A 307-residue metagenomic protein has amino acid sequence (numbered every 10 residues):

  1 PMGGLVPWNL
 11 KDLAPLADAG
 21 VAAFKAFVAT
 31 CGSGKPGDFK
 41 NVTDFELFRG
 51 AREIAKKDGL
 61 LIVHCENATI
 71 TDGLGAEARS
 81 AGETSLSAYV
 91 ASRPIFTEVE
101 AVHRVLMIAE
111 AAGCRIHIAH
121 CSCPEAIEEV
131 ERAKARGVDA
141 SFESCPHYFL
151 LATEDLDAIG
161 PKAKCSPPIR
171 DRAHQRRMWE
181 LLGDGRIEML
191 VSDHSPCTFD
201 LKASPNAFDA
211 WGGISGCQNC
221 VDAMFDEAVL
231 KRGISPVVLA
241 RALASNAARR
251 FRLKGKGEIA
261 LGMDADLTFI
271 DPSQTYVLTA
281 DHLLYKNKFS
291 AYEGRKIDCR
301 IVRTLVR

Functional and structural regions predicted by a protein language model:
M2, F27, D271: Conserved residues at the C-terminal ends of beta-strands
M2-W8, T30, S245-A247: Acidic, glycine-rich active-site loops and adjacent beta-strand->loop/helix elements that engage anionic groups
W8-L190: Histidine/acidic residue-rich metal-binding segments in metalloenzymes
E46, G216-C220, L284: Short acidic-hydrophobic sequence patches enriched in Asp/Glu that either
C65, H120, S144-P146, V191-H194 (+3 more regions): Active-site proximal loops enriched in glycine and acidic residues that flank catalytic Cys/His/Asp and coordinate
T84-R115, K162, G183, E188-L190 (+1 more regions): His/Asp/Glu-enriched, well-ordered alpha-helical/loop segment that forms or immediately abuts the divalent-metal
V130-E131, K202-S204, D281-H282: Short amphipathic alpha-helical segments
N206, L261-R307: C-terminal cap of metal-dependent C-N hydrolases
